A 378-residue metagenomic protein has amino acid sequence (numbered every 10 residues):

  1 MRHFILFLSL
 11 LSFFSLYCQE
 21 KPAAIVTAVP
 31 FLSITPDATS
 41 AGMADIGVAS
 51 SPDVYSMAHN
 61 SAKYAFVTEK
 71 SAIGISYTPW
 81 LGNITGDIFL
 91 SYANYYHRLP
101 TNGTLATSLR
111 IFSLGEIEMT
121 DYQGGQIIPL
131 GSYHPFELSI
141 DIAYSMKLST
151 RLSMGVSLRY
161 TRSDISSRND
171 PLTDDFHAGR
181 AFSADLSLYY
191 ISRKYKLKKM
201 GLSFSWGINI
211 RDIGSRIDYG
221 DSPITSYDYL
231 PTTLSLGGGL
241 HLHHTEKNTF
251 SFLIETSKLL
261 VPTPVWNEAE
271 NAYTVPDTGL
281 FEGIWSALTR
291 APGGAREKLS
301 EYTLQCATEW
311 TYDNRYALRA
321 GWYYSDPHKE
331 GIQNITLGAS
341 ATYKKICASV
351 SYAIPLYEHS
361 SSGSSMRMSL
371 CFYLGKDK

Functional and structural regions predicted by a protein language model:
M1-F4, T150: Positively charged n-region of N-terminal signal peptides that target proteins for export
I5-S15: Bacterial N-terminal signal peptides
Q19-K378: Subset of outer-membrane beta-barrel
